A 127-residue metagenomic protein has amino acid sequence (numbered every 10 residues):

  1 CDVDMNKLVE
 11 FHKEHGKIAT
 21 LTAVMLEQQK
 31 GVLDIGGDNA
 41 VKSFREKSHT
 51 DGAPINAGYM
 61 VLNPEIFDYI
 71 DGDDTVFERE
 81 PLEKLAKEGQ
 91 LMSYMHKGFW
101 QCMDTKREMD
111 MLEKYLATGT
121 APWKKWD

Functional and structural regions predicted by a protein language model:
D2: ATP-dependent adenylate-handling active sites, centered on carboxylate activation for C-N bond formation
M5-K13, M25-K30, A40-D127: Catalytic-core segments of class I nucleotidyltransferases/pyrophosphorylases that form NMP-activated intermediates
G16-K17: Short, high-confidence coil segments that cap the C-terminus of an alpha-helix and link into the following beta-strand
T22: Extracellular glycan-interaction surfaces
G36: Extended acidic/charged loop-beta regions that coordinate divalent cations and stabilize anionic phosphate/carboxylate
